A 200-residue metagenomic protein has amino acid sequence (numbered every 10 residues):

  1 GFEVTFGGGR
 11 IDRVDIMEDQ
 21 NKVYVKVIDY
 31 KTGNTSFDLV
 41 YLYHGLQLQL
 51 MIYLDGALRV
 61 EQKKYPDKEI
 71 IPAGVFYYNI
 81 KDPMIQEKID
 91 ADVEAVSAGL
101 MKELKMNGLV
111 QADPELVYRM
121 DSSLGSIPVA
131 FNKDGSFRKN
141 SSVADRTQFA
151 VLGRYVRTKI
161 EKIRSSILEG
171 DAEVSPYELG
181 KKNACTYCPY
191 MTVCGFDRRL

Functional and structural regions predicted by a protein language model:
G1-L200: Structural signature of nuclease core domains in nucleic-acid processing machines
